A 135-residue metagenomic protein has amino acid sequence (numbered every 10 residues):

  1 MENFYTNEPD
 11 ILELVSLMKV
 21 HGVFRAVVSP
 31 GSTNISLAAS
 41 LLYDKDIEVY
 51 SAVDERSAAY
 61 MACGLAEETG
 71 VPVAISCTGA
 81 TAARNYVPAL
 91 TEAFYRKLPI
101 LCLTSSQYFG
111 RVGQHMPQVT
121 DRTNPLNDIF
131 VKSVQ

Functional and structural regions predicted by a protein language model:
M1-Q135: N-terminal alpha/beta PP-like core and its mobile active-site loop of ThDP/TPP-dependent enzymes
